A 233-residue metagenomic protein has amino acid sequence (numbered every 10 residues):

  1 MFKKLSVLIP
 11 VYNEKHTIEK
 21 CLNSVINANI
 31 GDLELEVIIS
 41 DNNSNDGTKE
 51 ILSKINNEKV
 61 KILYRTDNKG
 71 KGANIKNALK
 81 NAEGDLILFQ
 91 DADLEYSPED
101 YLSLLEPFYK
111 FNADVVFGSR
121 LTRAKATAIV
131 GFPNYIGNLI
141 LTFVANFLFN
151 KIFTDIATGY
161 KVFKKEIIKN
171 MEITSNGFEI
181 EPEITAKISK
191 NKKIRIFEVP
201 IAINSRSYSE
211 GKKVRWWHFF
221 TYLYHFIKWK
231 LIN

Functional and structural regions predicted by a protein language model:
K4-S6, E36, E183: Cell-envelope/extracellular polymer assembly enzymes that use nucleotide-activated donors
H16-K20, D46-K54: Acidic helix N-cap motif at the loop->helix transition within catalytic regions of sugar-transfer enzymes
N23-E34: Short, acidic, metal-binding catalytic loop of nucleotide-sugar glycosyltransferases
V25, N42-N43, K69: Conserved short acidic donor-positioning loop in nucleotide-sugar-dependent glycosyltransferases
L35-I38, K49-N81: Conserved donor nucleotide-binding strand/loop of the catalytic core
D41-E50, L94: A conserved acidic beta->alpha catalytic loop
D67-N81, L86, P98-F178, S205-Y224: Acceptor/aglycone-binding surface of glycosyltransferases and processive sugar-polymer synthases
K151-I152, I173-N176, A186-I203: Catalytic donor-sugar/metal-binding loop of nucleotide-sugar-dependent glycosyltransferases
